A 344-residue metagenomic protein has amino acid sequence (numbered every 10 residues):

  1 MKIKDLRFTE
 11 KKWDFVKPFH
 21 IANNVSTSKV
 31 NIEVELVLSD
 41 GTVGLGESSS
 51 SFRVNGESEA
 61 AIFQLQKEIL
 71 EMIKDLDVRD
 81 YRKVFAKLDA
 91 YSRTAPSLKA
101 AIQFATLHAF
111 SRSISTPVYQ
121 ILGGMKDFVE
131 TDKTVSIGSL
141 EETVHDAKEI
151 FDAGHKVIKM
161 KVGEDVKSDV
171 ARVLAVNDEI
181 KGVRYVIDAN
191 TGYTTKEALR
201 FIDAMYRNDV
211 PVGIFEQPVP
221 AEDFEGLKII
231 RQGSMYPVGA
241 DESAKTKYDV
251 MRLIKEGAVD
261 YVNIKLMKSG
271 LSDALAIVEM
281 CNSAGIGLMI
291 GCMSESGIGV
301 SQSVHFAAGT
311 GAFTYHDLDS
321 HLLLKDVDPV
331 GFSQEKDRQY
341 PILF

Functional and structural regions predicted by a protein language model:
M1-L45, S49-F52, K325-V327: Structured beta-strand/loop patches that form or line metal/cofactor-binding pockets in enzymes
I3-D5, V37, T42-S113: Metal- or metallocofactor-binding catalytic centers and their adjacent structured scaffolds across diverse enzyme
K4-F15, K29-N31, M293-F344: Flexible C-terminal active-site loop/helix
K29-E33, R112, V170: Conserved N-terminal beta1-alpha1 strand-loop-helix module at the mouth
R112-I137: N-terminal small/glycine-rich loop or linker at the start of catalytic domains across soluble metabolic enzymes
I150-I158: Catalytic domains of carbohydrate-active enzymes, especially glycoside hydrolases
M160-M293, G297-S301, K325-E335: Catalytic core of soluble alpha/beta enzymes
